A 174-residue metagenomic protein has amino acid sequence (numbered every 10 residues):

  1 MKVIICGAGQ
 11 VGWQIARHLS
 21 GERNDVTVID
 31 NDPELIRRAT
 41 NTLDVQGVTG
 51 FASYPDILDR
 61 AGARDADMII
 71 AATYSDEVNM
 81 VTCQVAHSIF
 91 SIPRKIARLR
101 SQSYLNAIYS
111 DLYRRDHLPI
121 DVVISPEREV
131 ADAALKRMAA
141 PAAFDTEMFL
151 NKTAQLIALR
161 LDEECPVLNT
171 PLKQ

Functional and structural regions predicted by a protein language model:
M1-Q174: Cytosolic regulatory regions of ion transport systems
